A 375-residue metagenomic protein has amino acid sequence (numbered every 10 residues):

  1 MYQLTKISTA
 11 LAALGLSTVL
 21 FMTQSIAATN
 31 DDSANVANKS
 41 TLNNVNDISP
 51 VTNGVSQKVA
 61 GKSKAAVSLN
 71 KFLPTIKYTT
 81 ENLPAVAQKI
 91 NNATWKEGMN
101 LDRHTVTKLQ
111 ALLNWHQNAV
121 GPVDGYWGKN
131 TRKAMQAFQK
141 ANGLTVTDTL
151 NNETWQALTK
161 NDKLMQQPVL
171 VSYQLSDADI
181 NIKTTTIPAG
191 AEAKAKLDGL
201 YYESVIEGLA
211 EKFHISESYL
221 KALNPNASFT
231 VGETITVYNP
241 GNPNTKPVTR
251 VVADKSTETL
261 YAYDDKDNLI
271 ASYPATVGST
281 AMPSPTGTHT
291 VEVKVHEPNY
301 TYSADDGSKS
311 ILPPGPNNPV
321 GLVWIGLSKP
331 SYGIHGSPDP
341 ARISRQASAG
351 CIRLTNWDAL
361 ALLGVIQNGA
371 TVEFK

Functional and structural regions predicted by a protein language model:
M1-A27: Gram-negative bacterial Sec-dependent N-terminal signal peptides
T29-P122, V169-A195: Acidic, Ser/Thr/Pro/Gly-enriched interdomain connector segments
A93-D102, N118-G125, G143-T145, E192-L200 (+5 more regions): Second-shell loop/turn segments in exported
E97-V106, N114-T159, A222-T234: Short acidic, glycine/serine/threonine-rich helix-capping segments at coil-helix boundaries
A111-N118, Q136-L144, W155, T159-K163 (+6 more regions): Sec-exported extracytoplasmic/periplasmic mature domains
E153-S218, L223-E258, Y263: Cell-wall glycan
T245-S337: Gly/Pro-biased beta-strand-loop elements
K309-K375: Exported/periplasmic cell-wall-interacting domains
